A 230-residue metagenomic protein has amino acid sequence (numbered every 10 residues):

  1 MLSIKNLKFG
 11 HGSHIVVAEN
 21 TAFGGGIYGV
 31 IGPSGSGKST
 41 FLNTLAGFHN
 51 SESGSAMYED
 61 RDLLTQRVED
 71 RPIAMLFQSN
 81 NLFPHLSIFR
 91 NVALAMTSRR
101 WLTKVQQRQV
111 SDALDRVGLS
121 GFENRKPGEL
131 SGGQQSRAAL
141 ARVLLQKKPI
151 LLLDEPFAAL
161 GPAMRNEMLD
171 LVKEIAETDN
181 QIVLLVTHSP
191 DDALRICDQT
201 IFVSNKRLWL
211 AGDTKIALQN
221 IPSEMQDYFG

Functional and structural regions predicted by a protein language model:
A46: Helix-to-loop junction immediately C-terminal to a conserved catalytic motif
D62-F77, S98, K104: ABC ATPase NBD coupling module
K104-F122, K173-E174: Conserved ABC ATPase "signature" region
K126-L130, Q134: Conserved ABC ATPase signature
L145-P149: A short, proline-enriched helix->beta-strand linker immediately N-terminal to the Walker B motif in ABC-type P-loop
L151-E155: Catalytic Walker B motif of ABC-type/P-loop ATPase nucleotide-binding domains
R207-G230: Conserved beta-strand-loop-alpha-helix hinge in the C-terminal portion of ABC ATPase nucleotide-binding domains
